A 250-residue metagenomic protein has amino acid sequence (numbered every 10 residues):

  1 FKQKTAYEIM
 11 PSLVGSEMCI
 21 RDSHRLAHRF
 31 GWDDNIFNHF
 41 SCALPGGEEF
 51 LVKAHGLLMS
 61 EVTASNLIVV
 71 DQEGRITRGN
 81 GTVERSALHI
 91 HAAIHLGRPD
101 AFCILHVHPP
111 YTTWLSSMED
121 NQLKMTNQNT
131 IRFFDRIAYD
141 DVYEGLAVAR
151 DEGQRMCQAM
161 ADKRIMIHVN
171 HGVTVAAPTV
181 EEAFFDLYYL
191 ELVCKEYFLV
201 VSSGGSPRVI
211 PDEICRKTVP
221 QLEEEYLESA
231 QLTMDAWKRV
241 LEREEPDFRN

Functional and structural regions predicted by a protein language model:
F1-G15, I20: Single conserved hydrophobic/aromatic residue that forms the stacking wall/gate of nucleotide- or nucleobase-binding
S16-E17, R21-N250: Glycine-rich flexible loops
